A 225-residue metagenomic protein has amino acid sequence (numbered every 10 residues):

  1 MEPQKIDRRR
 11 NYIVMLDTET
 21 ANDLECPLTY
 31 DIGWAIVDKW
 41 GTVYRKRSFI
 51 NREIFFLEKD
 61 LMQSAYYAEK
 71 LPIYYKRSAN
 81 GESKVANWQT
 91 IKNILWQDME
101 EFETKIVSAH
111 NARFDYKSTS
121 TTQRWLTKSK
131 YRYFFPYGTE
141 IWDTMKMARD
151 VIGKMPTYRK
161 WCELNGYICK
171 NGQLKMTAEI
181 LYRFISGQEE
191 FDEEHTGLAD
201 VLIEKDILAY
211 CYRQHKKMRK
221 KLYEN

Functional and structural regions predicted by a protein language model:
E2-T122: Conserved non-catalytic scaffold segment of RNase H-like nuclease domains
M15-D17, I141, E204: Generic enzyme active-site microenvironment
S48-E53, F134-I152: A short, structured active-site edge motif that brings together acidic residues
S78-G81, S129-F135, Q188-E193: Short, polar/flexible loop-turn hinges at active-site or ligand-entry regions and domain interfaces
I106-R113, K117-S118, E163-N225: Acidic, Mg2+-coordinating catalytic module of metal-dependent nucleases/exonucleases that use a two-metal-ion mechanism
F114-W142: Substrate-recognition/cap helix-loop segment adjacent to the acidic, metal-dependent catalytic center of Asp-based
Q123-T127, I152-P156, S186, A209-K216: Hydrophobic/aromatic-lined pockets within catalytic cores
W142-C169: Short alpha-helix plus adjacent loop in nuclease-associated cores
